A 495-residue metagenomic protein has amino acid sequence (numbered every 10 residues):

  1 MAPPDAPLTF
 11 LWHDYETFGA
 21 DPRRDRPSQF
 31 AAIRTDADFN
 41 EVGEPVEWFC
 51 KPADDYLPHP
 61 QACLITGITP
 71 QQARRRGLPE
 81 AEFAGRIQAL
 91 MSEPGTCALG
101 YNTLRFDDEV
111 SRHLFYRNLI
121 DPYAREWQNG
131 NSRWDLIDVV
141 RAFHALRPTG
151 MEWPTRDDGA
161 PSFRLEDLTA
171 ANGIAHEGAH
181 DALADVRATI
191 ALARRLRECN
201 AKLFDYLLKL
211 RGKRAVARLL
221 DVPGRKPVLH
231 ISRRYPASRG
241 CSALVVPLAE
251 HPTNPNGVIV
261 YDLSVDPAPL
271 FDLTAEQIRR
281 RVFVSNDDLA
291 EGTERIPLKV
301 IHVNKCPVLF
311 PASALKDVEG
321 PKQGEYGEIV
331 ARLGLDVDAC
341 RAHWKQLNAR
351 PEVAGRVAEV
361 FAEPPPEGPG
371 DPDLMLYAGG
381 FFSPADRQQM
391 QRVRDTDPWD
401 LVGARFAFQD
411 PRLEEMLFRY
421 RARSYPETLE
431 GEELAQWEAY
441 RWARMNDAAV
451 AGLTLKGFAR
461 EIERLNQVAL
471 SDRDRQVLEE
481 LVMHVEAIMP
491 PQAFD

Functional and structural regions predicted by a protein language model:
M1-F10: N-terminal accessory regions of nucleic-acid-interacting proteins
L8, D25-S28, R34-T35, N40-T66 (+4 more regions): Metal-dependent phosphoesterase core characteristic of DEDDh/y 3'-5' exonuclease domains
W12-D14, D262: Short hydrophobic beta-strand that contains or immediately precedes a catalytic carboxylate
E16-R23: Short acidic, Gly/Ser-rich segments with clustered Asp/Glu that frequently serve as metal-coordination loops in enzyme
I65-R86, L90: Metal-dependent phosphoesterase signature
G77-L78, E93, F494-D495: Conserved, well-structured beta-alpha core segment at the onset of a catalytic domain
K209-A290: Acidic catalytic cores of enzymes that act on phosphate-bearing nucleotides/polynucleotides
P269-D272, I278-D495: Non-catalytic terminal regions of proteins
